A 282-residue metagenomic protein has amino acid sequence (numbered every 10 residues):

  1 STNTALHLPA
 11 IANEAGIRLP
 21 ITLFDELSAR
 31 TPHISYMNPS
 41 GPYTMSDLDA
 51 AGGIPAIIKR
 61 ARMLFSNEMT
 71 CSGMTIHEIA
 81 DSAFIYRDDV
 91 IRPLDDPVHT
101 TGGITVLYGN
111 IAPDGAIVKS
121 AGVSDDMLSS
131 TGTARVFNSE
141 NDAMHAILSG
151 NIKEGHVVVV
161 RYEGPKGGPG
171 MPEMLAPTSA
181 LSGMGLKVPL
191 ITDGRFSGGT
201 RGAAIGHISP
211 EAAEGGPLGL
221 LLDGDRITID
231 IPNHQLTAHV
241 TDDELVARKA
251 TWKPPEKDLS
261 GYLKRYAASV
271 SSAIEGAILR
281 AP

Functional and structural regions predicted by a protein language model:
S1-E211, G216-P282: Catalytic or ion-coupling anion/metal-binding cores of large enzyme and transporter domains
